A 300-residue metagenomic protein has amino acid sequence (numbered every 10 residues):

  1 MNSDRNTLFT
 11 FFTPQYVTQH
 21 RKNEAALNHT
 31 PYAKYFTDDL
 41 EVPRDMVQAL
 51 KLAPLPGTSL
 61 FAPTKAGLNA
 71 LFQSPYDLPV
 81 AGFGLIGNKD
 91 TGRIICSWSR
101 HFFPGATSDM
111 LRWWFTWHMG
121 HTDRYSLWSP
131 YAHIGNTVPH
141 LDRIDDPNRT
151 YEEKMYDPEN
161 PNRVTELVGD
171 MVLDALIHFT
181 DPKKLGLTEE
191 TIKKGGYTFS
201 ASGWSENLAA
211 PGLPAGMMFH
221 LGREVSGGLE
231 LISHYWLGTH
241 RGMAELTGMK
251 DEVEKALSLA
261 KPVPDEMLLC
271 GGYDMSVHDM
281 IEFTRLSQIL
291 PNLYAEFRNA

Functional and structural regions predicted by a protein language model:
N2-T91, L208, E224-A300: Terminal "cap-and-tail" regions of soluble proteins that handle hydrophobic small molecules
R44-D146: Hydrophobic ligand-binding cavity/cleft-lining segments
G92-C96, S108, G212-A215, E224-E230: Coil-to-beta-strand transition motifs
R100-H101, E189, M217-E224, H234-W236: Hydrophobic/aromatic beta-strand elements that line small-molecule binding cavities or substrate pockets in beta-rich
G105-T107, S205, Y235: Short, flexible loop/turn elements at secondary-structure junctions
T107, W117, G195, S200-S202 (+1 more regions): Internal, well-ordered interaction modules that form the hydrophobic cores of assembly/scaffold domains in eukaryotic
H133-L213: Glycine-rich portal/gate segments that line the openings of hydrophobic small-molecule binding cavities
